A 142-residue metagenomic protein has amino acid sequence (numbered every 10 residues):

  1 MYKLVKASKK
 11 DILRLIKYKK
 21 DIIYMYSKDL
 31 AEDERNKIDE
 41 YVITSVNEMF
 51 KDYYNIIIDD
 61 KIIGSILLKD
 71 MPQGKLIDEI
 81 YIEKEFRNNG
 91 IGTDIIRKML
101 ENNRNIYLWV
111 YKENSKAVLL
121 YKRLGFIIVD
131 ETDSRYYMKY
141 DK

Functional and structural regions predicted by a protein language model:
Y2-K17: A short beta-loop-alpha structural element at the N-terminal edge of CoA-dependent acyl/N-acetyltransferase catalytic
K20-T44: Conserved GNAT-fold acetyl-CoA-binding loop/helix
T44-N55: A short helix-loop-beta-strand connector motif used in the catalytic cores of GNAT acetyltransferases and, in some
N55, K61-K69, L76-Y81: Conserved beta-strand in the GNAT
I80-R87, V110-Y111: A short, internal acetyl-CoA/4′-phosphopantetheine-binding micro-motif in the GNAT/acyltransferase core
F86, G90-K98: Conserved acetyl-CoA pyrophosphate-binding loop and the N-cap/start of the following alpha-helix in GNAT-like
I96, N102-E113: Conserved GNAT acetyl-CoA-binding A-motif
L108-L119, S134-K142: Conserved beta-strand-loop-alpha-helix junction that forms the acyl-donor binding cleft
